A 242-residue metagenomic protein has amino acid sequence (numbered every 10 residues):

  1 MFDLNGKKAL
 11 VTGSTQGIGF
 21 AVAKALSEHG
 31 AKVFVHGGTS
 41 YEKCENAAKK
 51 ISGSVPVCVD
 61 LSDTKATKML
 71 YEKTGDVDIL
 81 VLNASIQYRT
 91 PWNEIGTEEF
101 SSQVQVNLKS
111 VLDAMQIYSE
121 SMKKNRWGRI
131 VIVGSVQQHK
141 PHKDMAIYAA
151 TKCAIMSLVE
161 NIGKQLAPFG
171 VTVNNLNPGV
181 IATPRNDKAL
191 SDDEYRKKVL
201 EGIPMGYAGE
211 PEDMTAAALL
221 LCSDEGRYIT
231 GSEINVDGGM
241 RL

Functional and structural regions predicted by a protein language model:
K8, T15-Q16: Conserved glycine-rich cofactor-binding loop
P91-W92, G96-V104, V199: Substrate-binding pocket helix/loop in short-chain dehydrogenase/reductase
N93, K140-A146, P168-F169, G206 (+1 more regions): Active-site loop immediately N-terminal to the catalytic Tyr-X3-Lys motif of short-chain dehydrogenase/reductase
M115, T151, V159: Active-site helix of classical SDR
W127, A208-V236, R241: C-terminal substrate-recognition "lid" of short-chain dehydrogenase/reductases
S135: Residue(s) in the substrate-gating loop at a strand-loop-helix junction that position the organic substrate next
A167, T172, I229-G231: Short, small/polar-rich loop/turn modules that mediate ligand/substrate recognition or access, typified
